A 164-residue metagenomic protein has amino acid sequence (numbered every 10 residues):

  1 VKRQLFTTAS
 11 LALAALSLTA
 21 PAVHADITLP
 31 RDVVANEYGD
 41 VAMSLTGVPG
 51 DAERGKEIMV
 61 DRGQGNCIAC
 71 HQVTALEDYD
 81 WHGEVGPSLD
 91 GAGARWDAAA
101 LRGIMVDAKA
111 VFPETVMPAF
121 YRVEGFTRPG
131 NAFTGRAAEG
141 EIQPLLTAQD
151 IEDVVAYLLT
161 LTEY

Functional and structural regions predicted by a protein language model:
V1-S10: Bacterial N-terminal signal peptides that target proteins for export
A9-T19: Bacterial N-terminal signal peptides
T19-A25: Sec/Tat signal peptide C-region and signal peptidase I cleavage site
I27-R62: Electrostatic cytochrome c docking/interface patches
V48, I58, Q72-A110, E114-A132: Gly/Gly-Pro-rich "capping" loops immediately C-terminal to redox-active cysteine motifs in periplasmic/lumenal
E53-I68, D78-G83, E139-Q149, E163-Y164: Sequence context surrounding c-type heme c attachment/ligation sites in exported
G55, G63-T74, L101, V154 (+1 more regions): The canonical Cys-X-X-Cys-His
A99-V106, F120-Y164: C-terminal capping alpha-helices of c-type cytochrome domains
